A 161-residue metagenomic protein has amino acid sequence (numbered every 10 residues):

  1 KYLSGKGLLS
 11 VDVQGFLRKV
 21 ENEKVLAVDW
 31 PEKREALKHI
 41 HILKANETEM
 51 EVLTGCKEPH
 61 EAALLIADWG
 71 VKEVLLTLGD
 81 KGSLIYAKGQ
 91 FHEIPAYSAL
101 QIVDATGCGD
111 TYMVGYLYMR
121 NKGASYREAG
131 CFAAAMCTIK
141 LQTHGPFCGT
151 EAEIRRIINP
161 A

Functional and structural regions predicted by a protein language model:
K1-L64, G82: Conserved beta-alpha-beta core of the PfkB/ribokinase-like small-molecule kinase fold
Y2, L26-E35, P59-A161: Conserved phosphate-binding/catalytic region of the ribokinase-like
